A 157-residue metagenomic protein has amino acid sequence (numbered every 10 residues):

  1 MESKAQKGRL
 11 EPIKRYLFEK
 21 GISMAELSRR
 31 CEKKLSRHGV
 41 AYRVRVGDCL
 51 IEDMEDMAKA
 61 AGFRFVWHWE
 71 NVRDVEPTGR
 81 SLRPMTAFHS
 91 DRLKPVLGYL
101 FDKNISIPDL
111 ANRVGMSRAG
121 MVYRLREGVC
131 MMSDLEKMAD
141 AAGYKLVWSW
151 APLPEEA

Functional and structural regions predicted by a protein language model:
M1-I22, E26-S28, V66-H68, D74-I105 (+1 more regions): A short, Lys/Arg-rich alpha-helix, primarily the initiator
E2-S3, E55, S81-P95, D102-P108 (+4 more regions): Long, contiguous binding/interaction regions
E11, I22, L35, C49-E52 (+2 more regions): Residue-level signal for the short linker/turn that defines the boundary of a DNA-recognition helix
E19, R30, R113, A141: Residues within the alpha-helical elements of helix-turn-helix
M24, L35-R37, F65, R118-A119 (+1 more regions): The DNA-contacting recognition helix of HTH DNA-binding domains and analogous helical DNA-recognition elements
E26-C31, D109-A111: Short alpha-helical "recognition helix" segments of helix-turn-helix
E32-C49, G115-C130: Recognition helix of helix-turn-helix/homeodomain-like DNA-binding domains that insert into the DNA major groove
E52-W67, S133-S149: DNA major-groove recognition helix of helix-turn-helix/homeodomain DNA-binding modules
